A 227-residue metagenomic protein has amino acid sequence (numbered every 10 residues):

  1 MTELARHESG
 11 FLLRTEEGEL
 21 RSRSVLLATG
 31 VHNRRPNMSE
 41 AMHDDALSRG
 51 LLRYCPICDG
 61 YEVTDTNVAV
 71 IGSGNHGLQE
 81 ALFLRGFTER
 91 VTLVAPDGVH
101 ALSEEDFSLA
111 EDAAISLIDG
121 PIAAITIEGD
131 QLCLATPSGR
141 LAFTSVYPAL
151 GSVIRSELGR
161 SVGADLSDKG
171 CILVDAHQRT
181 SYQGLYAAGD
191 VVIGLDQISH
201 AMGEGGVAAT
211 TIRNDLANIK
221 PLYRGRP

Functional and structural regions predicted by a protein language model:
M1-E8, L12-R14, E19-S22, G86-C171 (+1 more regions): A Rossmann-like FAD-binding core segment of flavoenzymes
M1-T66, T136, S145, I172-A176 (+1 more regions): FAD-binding core/adjacent interface of flavoenzyme oxidoreductases
P36-M38, T64, Q79-A81, S103 (+2 more regions): Short glycine-/acidic-enriched loop or helix-start segments at secondary-structure transitions that form or flank
H43-E62, L150-Q197, V207, N214: FAD-site-proximal beta/loop scaffold in flavoenzymes
T66-N67, R90: Residues that mark the start of a beta-strand
G72-G74: Glycine-rich Rossmann-fold phosphate-binding loop(s) that bind the pyrophosphate of adenine dinucleotide cofactors
L78-E80, A188-P227: A conserved FAD-binding loop/helix module that cradles the flavin
